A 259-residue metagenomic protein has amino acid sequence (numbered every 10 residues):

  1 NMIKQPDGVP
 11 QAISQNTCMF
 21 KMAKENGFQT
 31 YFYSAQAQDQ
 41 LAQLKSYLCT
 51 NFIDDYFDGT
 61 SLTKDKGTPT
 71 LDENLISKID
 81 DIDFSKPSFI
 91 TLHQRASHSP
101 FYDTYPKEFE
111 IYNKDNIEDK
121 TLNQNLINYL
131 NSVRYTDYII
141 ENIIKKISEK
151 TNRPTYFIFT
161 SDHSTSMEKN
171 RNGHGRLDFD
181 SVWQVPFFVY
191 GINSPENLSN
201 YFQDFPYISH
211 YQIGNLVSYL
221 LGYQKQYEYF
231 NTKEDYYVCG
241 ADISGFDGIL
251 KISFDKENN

Functional and structural regions predicted by a protein language model:
N1, A23, S88-Q94, T136 (+5 more regions): Beta-strand elements within well-structured catalytic alpha/beta cores of enzymes that handle phosphate/sulfate esters
N1-N116, H210-D235: Active-site-proximal alpha/beta segments of enzymes that process anionic O-linked groups
P10-Q11, L177-D180: Short Gly/Pro-enriched turn/cap motifs at secondary-structure boundaries
K21, Q38-D39, D65, K145-K150 (+3 more regions): Membrane-interface soluble catalytic domains
A23-E25, I82-K86, F179-V182, V189 (+1 more regions): Extracellular/periplasmic catalytic domains that process cell-envelope and extracellular macromolecules
Q36-Q40, Q94-S99, H163-S166, G173 (+2 more regions): Short, solvent-exposed loop/turn segments at secondary-structure junctions
E73-D83, N113-F157, Y211-L216: A long, amphipathic alpha-helix that forms part of the scaffold/cap immediately adjacent to metal-dependent active
P106-Q124, G191-S199: Flexible internal linker/loop segments at domain or repeat junctions
